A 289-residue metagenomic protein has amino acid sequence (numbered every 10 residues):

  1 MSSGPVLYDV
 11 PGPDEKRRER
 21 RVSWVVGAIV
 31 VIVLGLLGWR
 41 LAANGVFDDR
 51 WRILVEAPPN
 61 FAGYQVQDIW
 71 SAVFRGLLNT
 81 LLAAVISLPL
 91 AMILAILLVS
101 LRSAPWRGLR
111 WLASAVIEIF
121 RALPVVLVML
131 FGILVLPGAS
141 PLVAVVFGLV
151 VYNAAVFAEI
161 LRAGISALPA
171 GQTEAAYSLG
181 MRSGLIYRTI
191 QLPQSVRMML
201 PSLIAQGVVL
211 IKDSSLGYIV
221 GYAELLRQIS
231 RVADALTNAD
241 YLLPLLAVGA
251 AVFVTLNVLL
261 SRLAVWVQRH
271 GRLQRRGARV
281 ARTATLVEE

Functional and structural regions predicted by a protein language model:
S2-E289: Transmembrane alpha-helices and adjacent helix-loop boundaries
